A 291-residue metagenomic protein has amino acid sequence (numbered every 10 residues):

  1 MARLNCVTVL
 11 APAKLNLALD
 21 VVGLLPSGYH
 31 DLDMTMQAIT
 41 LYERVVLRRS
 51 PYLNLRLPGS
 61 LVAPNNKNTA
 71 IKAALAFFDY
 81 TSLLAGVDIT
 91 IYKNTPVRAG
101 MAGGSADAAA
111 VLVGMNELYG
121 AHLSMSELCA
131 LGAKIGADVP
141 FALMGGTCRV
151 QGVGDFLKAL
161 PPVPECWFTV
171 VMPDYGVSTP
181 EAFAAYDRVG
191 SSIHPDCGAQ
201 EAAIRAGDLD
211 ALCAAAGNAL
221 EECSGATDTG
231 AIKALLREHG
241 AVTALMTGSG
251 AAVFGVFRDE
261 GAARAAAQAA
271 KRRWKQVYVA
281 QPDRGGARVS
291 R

Functional and structural regions predicted by a protein language model:
M1-A99, E117, A121-S126, V163 (+1 more regions): ATP-binding N-lobe of GHMP and related small-molecule kinases
A2, Q37-A38, A133-K134, P140-L143 (+2 more regions): Solvent-exposed alpha-helices and their adjacent loops that cap or buttress functional pockets in soluble metabolic
L19, R44-L47, D138-A142, C148-R149 (+1 more regions): Short beta-strand scaffold segments in enzyme catalytic cores
P51-A63, V111, R205-A216: Short, basic/glycine-rich phosphate-binding loops at helix/coil junctions that contact nucleotide phosphates
G86, A108, L112-R149: Contiguous, small/hydrophobic- and glycine-enriched helical/loop subdomains that border and often "cap" functional
T90-Y119, A137, A241-F257: Glycine/serine-rich anion-binding loops at beta->alpha junctions that coordinate negatively charged ligand groups
M144, R149-T243, R258-R264, Q268-K275 (+1 more regions): Conserved, helical-rich catalytic subdomain that frames metal- and/or nucleotide-binding sites in enzyme alpha/beta
